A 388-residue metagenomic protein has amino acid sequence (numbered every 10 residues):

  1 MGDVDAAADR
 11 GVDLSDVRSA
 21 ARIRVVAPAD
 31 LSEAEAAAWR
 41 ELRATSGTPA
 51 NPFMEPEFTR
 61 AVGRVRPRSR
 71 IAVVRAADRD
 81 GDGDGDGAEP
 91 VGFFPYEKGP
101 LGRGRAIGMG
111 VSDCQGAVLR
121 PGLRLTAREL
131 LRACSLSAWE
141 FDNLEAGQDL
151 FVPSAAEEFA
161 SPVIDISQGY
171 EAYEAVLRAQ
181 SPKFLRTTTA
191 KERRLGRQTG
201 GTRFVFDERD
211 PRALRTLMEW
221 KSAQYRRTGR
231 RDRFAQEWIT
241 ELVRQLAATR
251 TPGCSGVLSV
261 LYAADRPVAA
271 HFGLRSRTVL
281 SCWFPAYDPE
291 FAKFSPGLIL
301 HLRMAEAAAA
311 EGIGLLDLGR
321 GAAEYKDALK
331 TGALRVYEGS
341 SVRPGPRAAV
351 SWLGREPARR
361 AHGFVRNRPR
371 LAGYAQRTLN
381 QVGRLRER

Functional and structural regions predicted by a protein language model:
G2-A21, L150-A179, R277, I313-N380 (+1 more regions): Active-site/acyl-donor-binding loops of N-acyltransferases
G2-V4, C114-L150, V205-D207, R226-G229 (+2 more regions): Intrinsically disordered, low-complexity, positively biased terminal segments
D9-G11, D80-G83: Compositionally biased non-globular segments, especially hydrophobic aliphatic-rich helices of signal peptides
A21-D80, D86-G104, L144-S161, D165 (+1 more regions): A conserved beta-strand-loop-helix scaffold within acyl/acetyltransferase catalytic domains
T59-R64, V118-L119, L130-L131, E174-Q180 (+8 more regions): Low-complexity, flexible helical/coil segments
V65-S69, R124, A179-T187, G201-D207 (+7 more regions): Noncatalytic linker/hinge segments flanking ATPase motor cores
V74, V91, E97-S161, P182 (+2 more regions): Acyl-donor binding region in acyl/amide transferases
G122, E145, S167-Y170, A190-R193 (+9 more regions): Short, surface-exposed, polar/charged, turn-prone segments marking secondary-structure boundaries
